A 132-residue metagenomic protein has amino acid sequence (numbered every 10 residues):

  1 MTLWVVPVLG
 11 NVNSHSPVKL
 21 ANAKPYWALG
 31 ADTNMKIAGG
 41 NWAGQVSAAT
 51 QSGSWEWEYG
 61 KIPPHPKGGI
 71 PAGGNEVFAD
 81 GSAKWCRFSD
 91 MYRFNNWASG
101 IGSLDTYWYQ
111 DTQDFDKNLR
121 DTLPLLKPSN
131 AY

Functional and structural regions predicted by a protein language model:
M1-Y132: Short, well-structured segments within or immediately adjacent to enzyme catalytic domains that line ligand-binding
